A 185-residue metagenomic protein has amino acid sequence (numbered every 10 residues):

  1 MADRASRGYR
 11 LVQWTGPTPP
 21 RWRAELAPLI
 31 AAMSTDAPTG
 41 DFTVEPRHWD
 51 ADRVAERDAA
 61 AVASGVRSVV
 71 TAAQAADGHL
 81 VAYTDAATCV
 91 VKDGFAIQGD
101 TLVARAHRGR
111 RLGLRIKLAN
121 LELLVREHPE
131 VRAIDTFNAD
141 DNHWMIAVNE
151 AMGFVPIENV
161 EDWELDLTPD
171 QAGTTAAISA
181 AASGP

Functional and structural regions predicted by a protein language model:
M1-A24, T39-D41, P169-P185: Conserved N-terminal entry element of GNAT/NAT acetyltransferase domains
R23, A27-I30, R57-D58, K117: Hydrophobic alpha-helical core bundles mediating ligand binding, dimerization, or RNAP-core interactions
S34-F95, G99-R105: A conserved beta-strand-loop-helix scaffold within acyl/acetyltransferase catalytic domains
T71, V90, E122, D140 (+2 more regions): Intrinsically disordered, low-complexity regions in plant nuclear regulators
F95, L124-F137: Conserved GNAT acetyl-CoA-binding A-motif
V103, G109-L123, A151: Conserved acetyl-CoA-binding loop-helix of GNAT-fold acetyltransferases
A104-R108, A133-I146, E164: Conserved beta-strand-loop-alpha-helix junction that forms the acyl-donor binding cleft
L114, N138-I157: Conserved active-site alpha-helix within GNAT-family acetyltransferase domains
